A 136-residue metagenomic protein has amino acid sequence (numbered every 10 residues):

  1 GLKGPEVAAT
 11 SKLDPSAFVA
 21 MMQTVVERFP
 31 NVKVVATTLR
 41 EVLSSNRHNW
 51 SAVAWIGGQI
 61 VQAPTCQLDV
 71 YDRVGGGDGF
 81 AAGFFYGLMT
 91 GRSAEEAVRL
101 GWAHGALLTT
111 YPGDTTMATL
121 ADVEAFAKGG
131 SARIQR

Functional and structural regions predicted by a protein language model:
L2-R136: Conserved phosphate-binding/catalytic region of the ribokinase-like
